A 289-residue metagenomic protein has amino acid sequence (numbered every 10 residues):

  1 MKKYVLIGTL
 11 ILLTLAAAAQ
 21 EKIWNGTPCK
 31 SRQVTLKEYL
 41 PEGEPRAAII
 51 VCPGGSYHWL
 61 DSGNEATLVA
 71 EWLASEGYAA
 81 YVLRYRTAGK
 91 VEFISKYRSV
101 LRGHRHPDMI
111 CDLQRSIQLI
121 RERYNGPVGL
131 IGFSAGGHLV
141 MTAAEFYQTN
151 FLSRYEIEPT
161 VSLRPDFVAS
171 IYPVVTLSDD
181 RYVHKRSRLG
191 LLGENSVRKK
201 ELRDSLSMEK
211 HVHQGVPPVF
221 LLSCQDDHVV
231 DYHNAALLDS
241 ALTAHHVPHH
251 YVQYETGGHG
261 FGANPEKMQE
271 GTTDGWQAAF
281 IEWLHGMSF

Functional and structural regions predicted by a protein language model:
A19-E44: N-terminal cap/lid segment of alpha/beta-hydrolase-fold proteins
G26-P28, I157, P173-H211: Mobile cap/lid helix-loop segments that gate and shape the active-site cleft of serine hydrolases
V34, F93-K96, L222, A236-F289: C-terminal catalytic histidine-bearing segment of alpha/beta-hydrolase fold enzymes
R46-G54: Short beta-strand element of the alpha/beta-hydrolase
D61-L68, R84-N125, Q269-T272: Catalytic nucleophile-loop/oxyanion-hole region of alpha/beta-hydrolase and closely related hydrolase-like folds
C111-V183, R203: Primarily recognizes the serine-hydrolase "nucleophile elbow" in alpha/beta-hydrolase and SGNH/GDSL folds
G215, F220-S223, D227: Short beta-strand/loop motif that positions the catalytic acidic residue of the alpha/beta-hydrolase fold
H228-L237: Conserved alpha/beta-hydrolase "acid-adjacent" motif
